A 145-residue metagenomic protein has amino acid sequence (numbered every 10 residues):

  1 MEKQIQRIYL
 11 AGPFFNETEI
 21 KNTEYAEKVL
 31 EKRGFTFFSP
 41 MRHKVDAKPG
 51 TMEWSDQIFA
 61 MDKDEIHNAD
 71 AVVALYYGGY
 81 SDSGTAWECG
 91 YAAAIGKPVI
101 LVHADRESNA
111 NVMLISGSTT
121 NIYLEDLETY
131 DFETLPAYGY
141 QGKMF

Functional and structural regions predicted by a protein language model:
M1-F145: Conserved catalytic or regulatory cores that recognize and/or transform ribose-phosphate-containing ligands
